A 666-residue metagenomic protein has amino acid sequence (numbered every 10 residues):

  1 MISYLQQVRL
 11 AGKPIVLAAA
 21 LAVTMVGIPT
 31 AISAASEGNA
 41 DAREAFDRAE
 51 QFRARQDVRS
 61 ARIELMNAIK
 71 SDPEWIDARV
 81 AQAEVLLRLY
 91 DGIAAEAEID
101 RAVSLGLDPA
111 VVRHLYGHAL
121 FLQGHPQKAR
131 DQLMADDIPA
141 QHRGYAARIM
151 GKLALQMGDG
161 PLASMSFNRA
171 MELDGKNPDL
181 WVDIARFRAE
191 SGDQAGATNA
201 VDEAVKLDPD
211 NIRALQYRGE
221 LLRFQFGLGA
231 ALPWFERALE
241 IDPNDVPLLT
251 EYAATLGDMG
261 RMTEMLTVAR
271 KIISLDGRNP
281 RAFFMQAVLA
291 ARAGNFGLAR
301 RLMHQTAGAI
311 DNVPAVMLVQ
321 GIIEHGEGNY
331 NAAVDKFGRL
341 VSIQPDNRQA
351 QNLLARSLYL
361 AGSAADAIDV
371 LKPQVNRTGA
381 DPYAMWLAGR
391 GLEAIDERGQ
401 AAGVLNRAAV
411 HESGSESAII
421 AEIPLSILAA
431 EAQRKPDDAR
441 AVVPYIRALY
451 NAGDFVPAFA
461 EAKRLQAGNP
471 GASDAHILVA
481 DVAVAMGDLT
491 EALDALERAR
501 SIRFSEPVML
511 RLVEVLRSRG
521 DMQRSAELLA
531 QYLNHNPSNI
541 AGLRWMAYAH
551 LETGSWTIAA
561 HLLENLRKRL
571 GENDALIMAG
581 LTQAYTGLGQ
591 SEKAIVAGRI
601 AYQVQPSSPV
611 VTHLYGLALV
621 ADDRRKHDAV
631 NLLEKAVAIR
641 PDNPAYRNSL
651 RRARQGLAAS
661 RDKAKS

Functional and structural regions predicted by a protein language model:
M1-L10: N-terminal secretory signal peptides that target proteins for export/translocation
V16-G27: Bacterial N-terminal signal peptides
L17-A19, I32-S666: Alpha-solenoid helical repeat scaffolds
